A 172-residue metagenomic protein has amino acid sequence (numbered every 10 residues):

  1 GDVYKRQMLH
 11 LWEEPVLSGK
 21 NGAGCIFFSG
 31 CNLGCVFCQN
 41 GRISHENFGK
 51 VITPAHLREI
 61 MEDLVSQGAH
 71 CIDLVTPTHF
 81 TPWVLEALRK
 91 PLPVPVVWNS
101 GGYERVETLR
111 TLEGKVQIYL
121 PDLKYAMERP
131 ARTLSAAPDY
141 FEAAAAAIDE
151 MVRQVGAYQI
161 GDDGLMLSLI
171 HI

Functional and structural regions predicted by a protein language model:
V3-Y4, I172: Short, small-residue-biased leader/transition segments that mark boundaries at the very start of proteins
K5-Y119, M127-R129: Conserved Radical SAM active-site core
I52, S135-A143: Alpha-helix N-cap and loop-to-helix initiation/capping positions
P82, R110, G114, E142-R153: Internal, well-ordered alpha-helical scaffold/interface segments that support domain packing or protein-protein contacts
S135-A137, I148-I170: Conserved strand-turn element in the central/C-terminal portion of the radical SAM core barrel that lines
